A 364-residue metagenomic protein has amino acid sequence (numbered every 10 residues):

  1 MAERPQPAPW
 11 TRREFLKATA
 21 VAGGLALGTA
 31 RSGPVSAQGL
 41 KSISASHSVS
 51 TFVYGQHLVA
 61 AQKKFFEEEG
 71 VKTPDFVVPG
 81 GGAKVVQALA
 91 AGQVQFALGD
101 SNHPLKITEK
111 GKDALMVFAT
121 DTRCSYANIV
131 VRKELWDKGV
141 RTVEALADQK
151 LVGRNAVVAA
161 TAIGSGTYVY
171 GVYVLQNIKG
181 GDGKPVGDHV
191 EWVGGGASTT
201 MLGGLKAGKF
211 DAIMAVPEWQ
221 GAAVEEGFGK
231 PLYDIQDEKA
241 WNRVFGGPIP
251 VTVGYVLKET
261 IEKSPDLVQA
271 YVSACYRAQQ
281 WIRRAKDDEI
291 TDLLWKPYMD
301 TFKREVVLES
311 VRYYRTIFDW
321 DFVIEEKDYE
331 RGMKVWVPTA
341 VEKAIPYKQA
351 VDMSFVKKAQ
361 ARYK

Functional and structural regions predicted by a protein language model:
M1-E14, A18-G23: N-terminal secretory signal peptides
Q38-V193, D211-P217: Short, glycine-/small- and polar/acidic-enriched structural segments that line small-molecule recognition paths
G55, T122-I129, K133-L135, G229-K230 (+3 more regions): Small-molecule pocket liners
T200-W295: Pocket-lining segment of extracytoplasmic ligand-binding domains
E262-V341: Secondary-structure end/capping motifs
E330-K364: Conserved C-terminal helix/tail region of periplasmic/extracytoplasmic solute-binding proteins
